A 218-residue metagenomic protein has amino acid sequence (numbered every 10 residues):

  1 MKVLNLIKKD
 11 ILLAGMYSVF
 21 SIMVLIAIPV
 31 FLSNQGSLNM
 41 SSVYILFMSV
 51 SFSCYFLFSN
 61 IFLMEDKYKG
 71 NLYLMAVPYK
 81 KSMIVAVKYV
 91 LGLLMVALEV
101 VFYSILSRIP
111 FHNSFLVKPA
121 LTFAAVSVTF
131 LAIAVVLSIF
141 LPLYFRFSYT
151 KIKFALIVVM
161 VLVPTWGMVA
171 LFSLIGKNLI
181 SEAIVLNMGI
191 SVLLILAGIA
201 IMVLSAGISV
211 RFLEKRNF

Functional and structural regions predicted by a protein language model:
M1-K69, V87-F218: Hydrophobic alpha-helical transmembrane segments of membrane proteins
M75-K81: Short helix-to-coil transition segments within interhelical loops that connect adjacent transmembrane helices
M83-V85: Alpha-helix N-cap/helix-start motif at helix boundaries, enriched for small hydrophobics
